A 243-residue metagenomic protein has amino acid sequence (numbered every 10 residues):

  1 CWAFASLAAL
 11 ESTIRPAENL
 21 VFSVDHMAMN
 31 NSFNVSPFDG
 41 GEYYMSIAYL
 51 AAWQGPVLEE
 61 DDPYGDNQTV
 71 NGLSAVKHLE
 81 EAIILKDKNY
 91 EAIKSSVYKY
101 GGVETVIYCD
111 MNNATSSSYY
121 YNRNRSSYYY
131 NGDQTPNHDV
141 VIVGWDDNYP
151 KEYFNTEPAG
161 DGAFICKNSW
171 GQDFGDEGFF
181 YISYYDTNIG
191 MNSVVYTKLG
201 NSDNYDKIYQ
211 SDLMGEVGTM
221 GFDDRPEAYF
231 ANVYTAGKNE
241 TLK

Functional and structural regions predicted by a protein language model:
W2-N239, K243: Catalytic-core signature of thiol
